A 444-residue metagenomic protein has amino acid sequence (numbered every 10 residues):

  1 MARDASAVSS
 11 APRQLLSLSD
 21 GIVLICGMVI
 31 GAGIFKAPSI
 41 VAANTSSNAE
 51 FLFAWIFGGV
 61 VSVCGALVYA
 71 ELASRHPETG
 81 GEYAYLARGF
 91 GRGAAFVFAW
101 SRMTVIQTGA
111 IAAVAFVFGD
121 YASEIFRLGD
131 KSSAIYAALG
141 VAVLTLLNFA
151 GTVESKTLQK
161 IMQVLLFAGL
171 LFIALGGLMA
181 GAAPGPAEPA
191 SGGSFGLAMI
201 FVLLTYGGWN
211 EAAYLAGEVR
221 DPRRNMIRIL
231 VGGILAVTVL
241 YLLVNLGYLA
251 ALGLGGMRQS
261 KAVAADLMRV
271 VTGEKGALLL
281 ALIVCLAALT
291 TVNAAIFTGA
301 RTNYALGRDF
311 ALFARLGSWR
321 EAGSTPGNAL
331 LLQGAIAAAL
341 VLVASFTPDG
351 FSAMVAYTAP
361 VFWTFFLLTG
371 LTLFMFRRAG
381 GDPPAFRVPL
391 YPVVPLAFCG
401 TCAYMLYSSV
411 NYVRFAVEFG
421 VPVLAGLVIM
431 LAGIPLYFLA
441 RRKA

Functional and structural regions predicted by a protein language model:
M1-S39, A43-A49, S62-V63, L67 (+6 more regions): Membrane-interface "cap" regions at the ends of multi-pass membrane proteins
M1-V8, Y83-R92, A115-Y136, E218-P222 (+3 more regions): Helix-loop-helix connectors at the membrane interface of multi-pass transporters/channels
A7-R13, N48, L52-W55, R127-A137 (+1 more regions): Helix-loop-helix junctions that connect adjacent transmembrane segments in multi-pass membrane transporters
I40-A43, V63-V141, T145-F149, C285-A305 (+1 more regions): Hydrophobic transmembrane alpha-helices that form the core helical bundles of multi-pass secondary transporters
A42-S47, V117-S133, V153-M162, L279 (+3 more regions): Transmembrane helix-loop boundary segments of multi-pass membrane transporters
A84-Y85, G91, S123-L128, V231-I296 (+1 more regions): TM-loop-TM module centered on a large, flexible mid-protein loop between adjacent transmembrane helices in multi-pass
G119, S132-A180, P189-G192, L230-I234 (+3 more regions): Membrane-interface loop-to-helix entry segments
L158, L316-G323, F366-G420: C-terminal membrane-solvent junction of multi-pass transporters and transport-like membrane proteins
